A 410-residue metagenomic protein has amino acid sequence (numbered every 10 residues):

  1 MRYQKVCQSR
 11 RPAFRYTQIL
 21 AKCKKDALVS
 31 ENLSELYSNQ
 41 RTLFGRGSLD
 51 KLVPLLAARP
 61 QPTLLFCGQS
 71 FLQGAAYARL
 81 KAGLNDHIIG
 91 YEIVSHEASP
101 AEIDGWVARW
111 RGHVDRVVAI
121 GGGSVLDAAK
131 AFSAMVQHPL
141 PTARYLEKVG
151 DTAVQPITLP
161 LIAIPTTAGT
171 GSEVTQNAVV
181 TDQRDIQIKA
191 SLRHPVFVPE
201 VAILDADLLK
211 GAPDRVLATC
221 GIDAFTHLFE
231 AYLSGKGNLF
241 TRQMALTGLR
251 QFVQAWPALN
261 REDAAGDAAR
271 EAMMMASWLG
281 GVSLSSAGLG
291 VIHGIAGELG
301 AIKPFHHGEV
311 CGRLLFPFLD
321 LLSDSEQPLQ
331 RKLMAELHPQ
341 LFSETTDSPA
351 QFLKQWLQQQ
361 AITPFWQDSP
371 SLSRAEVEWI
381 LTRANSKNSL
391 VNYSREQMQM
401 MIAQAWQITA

Functional and structural regions predicted by a protein language model:
C7, F14-R116, P364: ATP/NTP phosphate-donor binding region
L49-L52, Q73-A75, P100, S124-A129 (+3 more regions): Short glycine/serine/threonine-rich phosphate/pyrophosphate-binding segments that cradle anionic phosphate groups
V107, V125-H138, V174-N177: Short Gly/Thr/Asp-enriched flexible loops that form oxyanion-binding sites at enzyme active sites
Q137-G237, L329-K332: A glycine/threonine-rich phosphate-anchoring loop and its flanking beta-alpha core in nucleotide/phosphate-binding
G169, W278-C311, K387-N388: Glycine-rich phosphate/pyrophosphate-binding beta-alpha loops
P213-L279: C-terminal and late-domain segments of enzyme folds
A301-A375: Gly/Pro-rich interdomain helix-loop hinge
R374-A410: Short, amphipathic C-terminal "tail helix"
